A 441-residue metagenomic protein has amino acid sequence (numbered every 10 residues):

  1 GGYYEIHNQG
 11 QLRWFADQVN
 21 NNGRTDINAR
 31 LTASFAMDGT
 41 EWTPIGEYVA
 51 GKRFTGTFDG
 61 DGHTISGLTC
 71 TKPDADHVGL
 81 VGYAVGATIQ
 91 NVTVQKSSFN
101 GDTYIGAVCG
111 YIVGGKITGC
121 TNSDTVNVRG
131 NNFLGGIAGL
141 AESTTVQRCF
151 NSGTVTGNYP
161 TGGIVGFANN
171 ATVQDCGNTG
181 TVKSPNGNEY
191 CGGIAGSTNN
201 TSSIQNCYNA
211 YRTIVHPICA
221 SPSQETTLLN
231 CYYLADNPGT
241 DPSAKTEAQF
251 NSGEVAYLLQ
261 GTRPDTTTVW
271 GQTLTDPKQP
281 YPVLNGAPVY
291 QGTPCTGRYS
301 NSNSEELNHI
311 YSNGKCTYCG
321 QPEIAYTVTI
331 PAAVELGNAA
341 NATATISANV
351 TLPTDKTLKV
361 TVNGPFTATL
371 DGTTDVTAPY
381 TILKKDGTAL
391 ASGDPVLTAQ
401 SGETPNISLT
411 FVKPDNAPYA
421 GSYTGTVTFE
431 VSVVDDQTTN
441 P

Functional and structural regions predicted by a protein language model:
G1-I310, C316-E323: Surface-exposed repetitive/solenoidal architectures
I6, V128, T198, L352 (+3 more regions): Hydrophobic beta-strand core residues of beta-sandwich domains
L68, G393-D394: Short linear motifs in exposed loops
I137, I164, V376-T381, Y423: Aromatic/pi-system hotspot detector in well-structured domains
R212, P365, K385-T388: Change "in extracellular beta-sheet-rich domains … of secreted and cell-surface proteins" to "in beta-sheet-rich domains
I324-D375, D394-P441: N-terminal small/polar-rich segments of proteins
T374-A391: Short beta-strand and strand-turn-strand segments in soluble, beta-rich domains
